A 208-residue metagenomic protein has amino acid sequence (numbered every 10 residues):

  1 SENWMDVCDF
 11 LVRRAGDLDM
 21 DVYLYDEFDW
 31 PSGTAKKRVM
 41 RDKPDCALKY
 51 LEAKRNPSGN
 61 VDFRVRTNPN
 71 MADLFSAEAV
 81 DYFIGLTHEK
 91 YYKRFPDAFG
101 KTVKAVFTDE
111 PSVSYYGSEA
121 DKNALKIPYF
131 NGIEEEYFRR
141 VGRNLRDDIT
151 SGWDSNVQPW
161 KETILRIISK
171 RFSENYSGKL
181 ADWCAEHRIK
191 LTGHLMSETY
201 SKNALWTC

Functional and structural regions predicted by a protein language model:
E2-E162, S169-K170, E174: Mature extracytoplasmic enzyme cores
F10, K179, T207: Short Gly/charged-rich anion-binding patches and loops
D17-D19, K101-T102, A185-R188, T207-C208: Short, well-ordered loop/turn elements at secondary-structure boundaries
Y25, T108-D109, K190-E198: Generic beta-strand/beta-sheet core signal
A79-G85, R188-T192, T199: Short linear motifs at secondary-structure transitions and domain/linker junctions
Y91-K93, A98, I167-L195: Conserved, well-ordered alpha-helix/loop/beta-strand core segments that scaffold catalytic motifs
E198-C208: Alpha-helical scaffolding within the catalytic cores of extracellular/periplasmic polymer-degrading hydrolases
